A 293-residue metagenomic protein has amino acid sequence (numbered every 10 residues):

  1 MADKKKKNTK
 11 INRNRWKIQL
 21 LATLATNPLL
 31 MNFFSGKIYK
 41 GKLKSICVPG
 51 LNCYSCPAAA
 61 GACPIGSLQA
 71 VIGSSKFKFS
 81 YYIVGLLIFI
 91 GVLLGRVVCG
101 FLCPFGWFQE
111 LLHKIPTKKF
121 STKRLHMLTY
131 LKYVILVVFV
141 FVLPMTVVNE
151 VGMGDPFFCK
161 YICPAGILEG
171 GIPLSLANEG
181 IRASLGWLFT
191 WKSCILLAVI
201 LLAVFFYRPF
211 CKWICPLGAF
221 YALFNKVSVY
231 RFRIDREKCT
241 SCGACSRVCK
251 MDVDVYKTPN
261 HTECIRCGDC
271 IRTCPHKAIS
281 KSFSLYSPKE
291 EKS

Functional and structural regions predicted by a protein language model:
M1-Y256, T262-S293: Non-ligating segments of multi-cofactor redox enzymes
